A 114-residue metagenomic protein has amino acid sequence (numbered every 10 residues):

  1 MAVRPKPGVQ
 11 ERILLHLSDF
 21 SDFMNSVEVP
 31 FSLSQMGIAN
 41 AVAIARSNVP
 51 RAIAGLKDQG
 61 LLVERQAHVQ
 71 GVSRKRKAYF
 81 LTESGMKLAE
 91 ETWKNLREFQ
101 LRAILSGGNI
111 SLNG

Functional and structural regions predicted by a protein language model:
M1-F23: Short alpha-helical segments that sit at the start of domains
P5-K6, V27-F31: Residue-level marker of regulatory loop/turn positions in helix-turn-helix DNA-binding domains and in histidine
K6, Q10, A67-E90: Short, cationic-aromatic polyanion-contact patches
D22-S26, A67: Short, flexible helix-adjacent loops and helix caps
P30-A41: A short alpha-helical element within helix-turn-helix/winged-helix DNA-binding domains across DNA-binding proteins
A43-D58: Short amphipathic alpha-helical interaction segments
K57-H68: A short, conserved structural fragment
K87-G114: Amphipathic alpha-helical dimerization/coiled-coil segments that flank or bridge DNA-binding/regulatory modules
